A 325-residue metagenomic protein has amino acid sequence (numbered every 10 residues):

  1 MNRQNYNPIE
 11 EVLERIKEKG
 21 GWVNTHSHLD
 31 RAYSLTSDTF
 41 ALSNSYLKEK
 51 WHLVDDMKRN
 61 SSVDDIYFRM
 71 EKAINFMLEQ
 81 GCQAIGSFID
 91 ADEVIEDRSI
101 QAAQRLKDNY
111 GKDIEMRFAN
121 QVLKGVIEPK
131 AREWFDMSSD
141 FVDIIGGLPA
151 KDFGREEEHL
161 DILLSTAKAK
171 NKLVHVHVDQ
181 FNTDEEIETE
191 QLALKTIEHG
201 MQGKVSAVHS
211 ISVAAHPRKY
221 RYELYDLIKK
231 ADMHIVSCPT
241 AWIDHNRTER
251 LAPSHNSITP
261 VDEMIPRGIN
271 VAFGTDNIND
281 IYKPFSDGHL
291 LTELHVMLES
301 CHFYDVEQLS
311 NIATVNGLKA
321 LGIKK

Functional and structural regions predicted by a protein language model:
M1-G20: Histidine-rich, glycine-flanked metal-binding segment
N7, R98-N109, E128-H234, L251-F273: Histidine/acidic residue-rich metal-binding segments in metalloenzymes
I9, H52-F68, R117-P129, L148-F153: Active-site mouth loops of central-metabolism enzymes
I16, A32-I66, K170, E188-S206 (+3 more regions): Active-site gating loops and adjacent loop-to-helix segments of metal-dependent hydrolytic enzymes
K17-E18, L35-F88, V94-G111, D136: Alpha-helical scaffold segments that flank or form the walls of functional sites
G20-S34, L173-N182: Histidine-centered catalytic micro-motifs
H28, D90-D92, A119-G125, G147-D152 (+4 more regions): Active-site beta-loop-alpha junctions enriched in small/polar residues
L194-V205, A241, H245, H255-K325: His/Asp/Glu-enriched, well-ordered alpha-helical/loop segment that forms or immediately abuts the divalent-metal
